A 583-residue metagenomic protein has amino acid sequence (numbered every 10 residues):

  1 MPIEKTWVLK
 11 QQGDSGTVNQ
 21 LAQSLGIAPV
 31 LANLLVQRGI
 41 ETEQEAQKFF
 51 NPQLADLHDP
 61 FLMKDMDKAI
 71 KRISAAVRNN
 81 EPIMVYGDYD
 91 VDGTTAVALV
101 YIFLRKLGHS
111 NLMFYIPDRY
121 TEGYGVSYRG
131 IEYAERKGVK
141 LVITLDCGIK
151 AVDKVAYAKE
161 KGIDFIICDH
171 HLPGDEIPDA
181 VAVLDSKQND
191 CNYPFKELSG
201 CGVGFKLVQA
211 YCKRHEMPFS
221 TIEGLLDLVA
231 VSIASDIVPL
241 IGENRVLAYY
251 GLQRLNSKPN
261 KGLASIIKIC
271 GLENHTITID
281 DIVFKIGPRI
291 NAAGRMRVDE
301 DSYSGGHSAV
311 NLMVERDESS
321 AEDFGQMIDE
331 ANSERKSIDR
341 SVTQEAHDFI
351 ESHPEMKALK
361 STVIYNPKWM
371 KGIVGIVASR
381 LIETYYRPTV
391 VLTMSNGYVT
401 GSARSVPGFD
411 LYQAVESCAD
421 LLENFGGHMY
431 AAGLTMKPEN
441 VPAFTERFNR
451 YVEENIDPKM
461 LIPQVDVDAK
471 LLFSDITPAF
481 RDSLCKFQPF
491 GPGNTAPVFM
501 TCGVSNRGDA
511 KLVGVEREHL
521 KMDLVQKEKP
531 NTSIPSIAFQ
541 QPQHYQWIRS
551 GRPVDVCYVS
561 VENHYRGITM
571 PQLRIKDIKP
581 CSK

Functional and structural regions predicted by a protein language model:
P2, A75-N79, E318-I364, S417-K583: Mid-to-C-terminal polyanion-binding domains and interfaces
P2, Q11-L141, K161-G162, C212-A443 (+1 more regions): Hydrophobic helix-and-loop "lid/oligomerization" segment in the mid-to-C-terminal part of catalytic domains
L99, P178-M217, I222-A234: Short alpha-helices
Y115, L145, C168-H170, L184-S186 (+1 more regions): Generic beta-sheet signal
Y120-E122, A151, H171-E176, D190-N192 (+2 more regions): Short gly/pro/ser/thr-enriched loop/turn and capping motifs at secondary-structure boundaries
K140, V181, D555: Conserved acidic residues
A151-V152, D236: Intrinsically disordered, low-complexity regulatory tails of plant transcription factors and co-regulators
A158-I166: Hydrophobic or amphipathic alpha-helical targeting/insertion segments
